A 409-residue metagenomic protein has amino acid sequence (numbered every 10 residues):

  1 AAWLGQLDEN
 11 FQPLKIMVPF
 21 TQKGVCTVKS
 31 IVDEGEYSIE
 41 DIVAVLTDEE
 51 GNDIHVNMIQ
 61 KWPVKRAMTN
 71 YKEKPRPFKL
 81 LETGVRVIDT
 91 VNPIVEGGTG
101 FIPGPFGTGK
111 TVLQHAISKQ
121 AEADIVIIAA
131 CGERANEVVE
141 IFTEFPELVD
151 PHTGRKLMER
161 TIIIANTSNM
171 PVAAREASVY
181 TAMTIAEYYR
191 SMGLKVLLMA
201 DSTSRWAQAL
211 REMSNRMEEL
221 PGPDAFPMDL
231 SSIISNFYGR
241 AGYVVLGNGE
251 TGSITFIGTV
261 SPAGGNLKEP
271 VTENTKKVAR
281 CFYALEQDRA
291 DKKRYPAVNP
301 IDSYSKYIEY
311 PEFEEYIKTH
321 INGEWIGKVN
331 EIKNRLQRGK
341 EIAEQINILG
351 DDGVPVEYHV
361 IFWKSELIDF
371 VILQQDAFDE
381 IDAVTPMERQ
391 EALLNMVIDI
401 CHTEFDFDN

Functional and structural regions predicted by a protein language model:
A2, E9, L14-T21, S38-T99 (+3 more regions): P-loop NTPase nucleotide-binding/switch module
N10-Q12, Q22-G24, R134, S202-T203: A generic "binding-loop/recognition-motif" signal
C26-V28: Conserved hydrophobic positions within beta-strands
T90-N92, G97-F407: P-loop NTPase catalytic core
